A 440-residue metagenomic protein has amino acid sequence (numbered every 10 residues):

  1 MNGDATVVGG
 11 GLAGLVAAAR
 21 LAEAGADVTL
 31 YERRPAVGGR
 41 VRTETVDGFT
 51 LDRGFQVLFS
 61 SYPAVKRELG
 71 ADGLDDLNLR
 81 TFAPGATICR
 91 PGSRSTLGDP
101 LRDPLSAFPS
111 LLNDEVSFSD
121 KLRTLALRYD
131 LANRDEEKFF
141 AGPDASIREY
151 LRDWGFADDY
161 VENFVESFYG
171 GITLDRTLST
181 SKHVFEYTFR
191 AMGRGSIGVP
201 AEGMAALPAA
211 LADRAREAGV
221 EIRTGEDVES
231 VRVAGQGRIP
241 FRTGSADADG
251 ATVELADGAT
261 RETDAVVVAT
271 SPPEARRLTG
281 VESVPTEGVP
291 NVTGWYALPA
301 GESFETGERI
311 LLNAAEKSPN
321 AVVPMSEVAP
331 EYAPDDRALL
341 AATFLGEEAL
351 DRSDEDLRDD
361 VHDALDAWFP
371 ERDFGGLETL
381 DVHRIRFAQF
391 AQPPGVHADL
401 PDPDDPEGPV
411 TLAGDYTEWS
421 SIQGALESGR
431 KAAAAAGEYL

Functional and structural regions predicted by a protein language model:
G3-L30, A433-G437: N-terminal Rossmann-like FAD-binding beta1-loop-alpha1 element of flavoenzymes
A13, A36, P273: Conserved Rossmann-like nucleotide-cofactor binding loop
A22-V46: Glycine-rich FAD pyrophosphate-binding loop
T43-G70: N-terminal glycine-rich dinucleotide-binding loop that anchors FAD/FMN and/or NAD(P) in oxidoreductases
K66, N78-R176, R194: Mobile amphipathic helical/loop "lid" adjacent to a hydrophobic cofactor/ligand pocket
V184-D257, R261-D264: Helical element adjacent to the flavin cofactor pocket in flavoenzyme catalytic cores
V233, R238-E355: Mid-domain catalytic core of redox enzymes that form a hydrophobic substrate pocket/lid adjacent to a catalytic redox
Y332-L440: Conserved flavin/dinucleotide-binding core of flavoenzymes
